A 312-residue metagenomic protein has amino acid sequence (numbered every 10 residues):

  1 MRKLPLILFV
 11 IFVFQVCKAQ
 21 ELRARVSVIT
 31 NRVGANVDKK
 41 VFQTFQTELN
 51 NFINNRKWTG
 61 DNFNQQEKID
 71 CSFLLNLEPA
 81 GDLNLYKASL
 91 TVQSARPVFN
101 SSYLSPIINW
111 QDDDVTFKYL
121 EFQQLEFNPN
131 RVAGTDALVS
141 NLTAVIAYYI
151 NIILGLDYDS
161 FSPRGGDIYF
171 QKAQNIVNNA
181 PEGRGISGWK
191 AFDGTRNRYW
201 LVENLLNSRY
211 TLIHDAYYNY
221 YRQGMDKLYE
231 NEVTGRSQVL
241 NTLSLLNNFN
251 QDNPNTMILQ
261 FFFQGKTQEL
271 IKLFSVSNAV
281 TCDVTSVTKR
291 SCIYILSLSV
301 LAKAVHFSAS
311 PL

Functional and structural regions predicted by a protein language model:
M1-L22: Bacterial Sec-dependent N-terminal signal peptides
V13, Y119, A180-L240: Charge-rich, low-complexity terminal tails
E21-K87, V98-N100: Start-of-domain marker
S27, Y210-L312: A cross-kingdom marker for long, charged
R32-K39, V132-S140, Q251-D252: Second-shell loop/turn segments in exported
N50-W58, N151, G155-D159, I271 (+1 more regions): Sec-exported extracytoplasmic/periplasmic mature domains
N84-E203: Acidic/His-rich structured neighborhood in mature extracellular/periplasmic domains
